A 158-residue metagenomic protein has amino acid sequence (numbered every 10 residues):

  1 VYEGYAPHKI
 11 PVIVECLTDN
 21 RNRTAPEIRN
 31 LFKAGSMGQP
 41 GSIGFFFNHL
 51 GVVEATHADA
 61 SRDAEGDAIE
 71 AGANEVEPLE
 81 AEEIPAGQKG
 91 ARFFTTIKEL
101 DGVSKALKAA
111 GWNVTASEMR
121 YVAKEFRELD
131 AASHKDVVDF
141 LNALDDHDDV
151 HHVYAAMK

Functional and structural regions predicted by a protein language model:
V1-P40, F45-V52, G90, A155: N-terminal cationic and glycine-rich segments that engage phosphates or anionic surfaces
E54-K158: Positively charged, low-complexity, intrinsically disordered RNA-binding extensions
